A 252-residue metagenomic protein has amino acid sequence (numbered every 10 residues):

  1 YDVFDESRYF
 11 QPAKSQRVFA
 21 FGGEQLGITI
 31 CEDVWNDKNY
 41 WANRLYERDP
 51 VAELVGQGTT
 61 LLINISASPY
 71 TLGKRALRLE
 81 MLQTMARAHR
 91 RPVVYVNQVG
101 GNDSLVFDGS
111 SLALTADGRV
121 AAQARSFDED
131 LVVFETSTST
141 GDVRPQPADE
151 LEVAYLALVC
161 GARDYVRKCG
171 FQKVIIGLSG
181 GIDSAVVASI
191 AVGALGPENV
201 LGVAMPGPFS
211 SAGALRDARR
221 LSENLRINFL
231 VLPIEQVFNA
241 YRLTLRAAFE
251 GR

Functional and structural regions predicted by a protein language model:
Y1-G177, I190-G193, P197, F229: Enzyme catalytic cores with a strong preference for nitrogen-chemistry domains
I63, G181, S222: Residue-level signal for inorganic ion chemistry
A67-S68, Q98-V99, S179, M205-P208 (+1 more regions): Short, ordered loop/turn segments at secondary-structure junctions
A76-L77, T84, F107-D108, G180 (+5 more regions): Charge-rich, low-complexity amphipathic helices in intrinsically disordered tails/linkers adjacent to domains
R119, D183, V237: Conserved Rossmann-like nucleotide-cofactor binding loop
S126-E135, N199-A204, P208-R252: A conserved beta-strand->alpha-helix junction
Q172-L178, I182-R219: ATP-dependent adenylation/pyrophosphate-handling site
